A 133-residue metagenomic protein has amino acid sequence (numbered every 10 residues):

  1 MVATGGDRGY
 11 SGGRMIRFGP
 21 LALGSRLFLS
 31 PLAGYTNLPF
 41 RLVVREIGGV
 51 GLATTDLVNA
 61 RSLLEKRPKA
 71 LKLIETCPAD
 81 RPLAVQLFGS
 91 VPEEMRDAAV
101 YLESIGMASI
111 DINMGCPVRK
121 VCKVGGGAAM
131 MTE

Functional and structural regions predicted by a protein language model:
V2, D7-R8: Short, low-complexity intrinsically disordered segments enriched in A/P/G/S/L with frequent Arg, especially at protein
G13-R17, L32-A108: Glycine-rich, positively charged N-terminal anion/phosphate-binding segment
P20-L21: N-terminal, post-signal-peptide segments of secreted/periplasmic proteins
L29: An anion-binding catalytic pocket shared by soluble metabolic enzymes
V58, G115-P117: Short, ordered loop/turn segments at secondary-structure junctions
F88, I112-G115: Well-ordered alpha/beta subsegment
M95, M114, M130-M131: Methionine-biased hydrophobic packing positions in alpha-helices, especially within tandem helical repeat solenoids
K120-E133: Glycine-rich tight-turn/loop motif centered on a GG-T
